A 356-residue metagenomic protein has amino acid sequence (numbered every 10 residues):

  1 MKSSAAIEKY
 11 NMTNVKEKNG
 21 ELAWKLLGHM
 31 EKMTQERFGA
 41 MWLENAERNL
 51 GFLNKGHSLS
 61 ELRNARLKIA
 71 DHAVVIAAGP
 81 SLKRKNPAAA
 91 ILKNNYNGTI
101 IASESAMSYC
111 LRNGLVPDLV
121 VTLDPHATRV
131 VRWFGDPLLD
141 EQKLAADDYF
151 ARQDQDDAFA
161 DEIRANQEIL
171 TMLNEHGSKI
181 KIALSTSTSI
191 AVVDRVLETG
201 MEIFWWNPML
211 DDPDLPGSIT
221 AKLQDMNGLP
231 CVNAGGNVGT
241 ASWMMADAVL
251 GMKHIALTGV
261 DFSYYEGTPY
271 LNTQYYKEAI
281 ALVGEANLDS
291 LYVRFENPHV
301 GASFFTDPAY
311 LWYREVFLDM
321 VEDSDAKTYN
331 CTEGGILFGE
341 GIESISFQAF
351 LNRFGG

Functional and structural regions predicted by a protein language model:
M1-N97, S108-V121, T128-W205, L229 (+1 more regions): N-terminal donor/sugar-recognition subdomains of glycan-related enzymes, prototypically the membrane-proximal stem
G98-E104: General structural concept
E104-R112, T240-M245: Contiguous, well-ordered alpha-helical segments that form the cores/surfaces of helical PPI scaffolds
A106-M107, N113-A127, V249-L271: Glycine-rich phosphate/pyrophosphate-binding loops and their adjacent beta-strand/loop elements at enzyme active sites
D194-V196, V238-S242, A279-A281: Beta-sheet-dominated scaffold domains
G200-A234, E285-A302: Active-site gating loop/helix substructures
I219-V260, Y264: ATP/pyrophosphate-binding catalytic subdomain of soluble kinases
S263, G267-G301: Active-site phosphate/oxyanion-binding loops
